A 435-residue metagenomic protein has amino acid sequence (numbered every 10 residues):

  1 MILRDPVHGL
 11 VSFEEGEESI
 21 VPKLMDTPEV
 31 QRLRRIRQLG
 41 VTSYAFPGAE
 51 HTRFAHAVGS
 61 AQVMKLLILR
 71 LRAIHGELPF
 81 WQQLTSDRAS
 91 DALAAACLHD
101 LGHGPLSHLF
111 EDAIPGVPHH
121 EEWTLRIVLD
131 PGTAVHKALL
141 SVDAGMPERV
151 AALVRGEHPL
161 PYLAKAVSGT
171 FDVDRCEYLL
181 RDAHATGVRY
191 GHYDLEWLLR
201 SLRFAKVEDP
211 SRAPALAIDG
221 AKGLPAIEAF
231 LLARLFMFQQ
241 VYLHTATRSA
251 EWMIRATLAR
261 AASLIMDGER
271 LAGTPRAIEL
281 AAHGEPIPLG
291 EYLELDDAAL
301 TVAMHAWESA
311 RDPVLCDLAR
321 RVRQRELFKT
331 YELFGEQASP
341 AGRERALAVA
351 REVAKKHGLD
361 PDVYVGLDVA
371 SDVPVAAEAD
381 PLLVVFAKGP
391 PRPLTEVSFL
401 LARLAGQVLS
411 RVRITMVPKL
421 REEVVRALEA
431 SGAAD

Functional and structural regions predicted by a protein language model:
M1-L93, L101, P105-D435: Histidine-centered, transition-metal-coordinating active-site segments
L98: Aromatic-lined, polymer-binding surfaces characteristic of secreted/periplasmic polysaccharide-degrading enzymes
